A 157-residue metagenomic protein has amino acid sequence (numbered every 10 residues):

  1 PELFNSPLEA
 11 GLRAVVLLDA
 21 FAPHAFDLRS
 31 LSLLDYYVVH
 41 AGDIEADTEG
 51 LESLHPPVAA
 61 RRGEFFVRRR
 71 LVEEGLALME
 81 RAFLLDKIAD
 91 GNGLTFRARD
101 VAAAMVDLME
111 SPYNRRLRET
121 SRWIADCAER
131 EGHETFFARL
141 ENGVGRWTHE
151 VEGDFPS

Functional and structural regions predicted by a protein language model:
P1-R13, A22, L71, V144-S157: Eukaryotic partner-binding/assembly regions in large regulatory complexes
P1-R61: Short, amphipathic alpha-helical interface elements at domain boundaries that mediate macromolecular binding
L18-F21, Y37-V38, M79, M109 (+1 more regions): Generic structural signal for hydrophobic core residues of well-folded globular domains
F65-R81: Short amphipathic alpha-helical interaction segments
A77-G91: A short, conserved structural fragment
K87-R122: Accessory beta->alpha helical hairpin/"wing" motif in late/C-terminal subdomains of nucleic-acid enzymes
E110-S157: Exposed, interaction-prone assembly regions rather than primary DNA-binding/catalytic cores
